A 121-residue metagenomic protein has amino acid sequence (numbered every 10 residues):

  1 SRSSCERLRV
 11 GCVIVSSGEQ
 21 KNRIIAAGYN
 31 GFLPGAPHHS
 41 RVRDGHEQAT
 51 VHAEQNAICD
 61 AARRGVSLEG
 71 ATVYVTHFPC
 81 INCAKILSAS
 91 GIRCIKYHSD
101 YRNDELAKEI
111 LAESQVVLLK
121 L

Functional and structural regions predicted by a protein language model:
S1-L121: Zinc-dependent deaminase catalytic domain
